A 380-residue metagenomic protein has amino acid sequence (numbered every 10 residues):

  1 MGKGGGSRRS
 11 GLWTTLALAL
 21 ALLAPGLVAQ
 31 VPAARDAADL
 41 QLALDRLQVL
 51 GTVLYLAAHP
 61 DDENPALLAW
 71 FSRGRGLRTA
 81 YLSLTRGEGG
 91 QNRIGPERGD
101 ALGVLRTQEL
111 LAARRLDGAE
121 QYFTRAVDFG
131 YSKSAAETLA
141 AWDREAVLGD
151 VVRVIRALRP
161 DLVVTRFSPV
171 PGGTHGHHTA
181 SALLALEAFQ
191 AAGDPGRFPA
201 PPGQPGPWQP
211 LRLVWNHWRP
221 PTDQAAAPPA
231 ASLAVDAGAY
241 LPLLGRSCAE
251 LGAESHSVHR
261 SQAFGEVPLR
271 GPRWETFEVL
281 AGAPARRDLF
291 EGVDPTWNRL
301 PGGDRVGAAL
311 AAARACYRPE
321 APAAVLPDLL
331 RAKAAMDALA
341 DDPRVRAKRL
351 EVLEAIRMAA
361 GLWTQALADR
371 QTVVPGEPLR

Functional and structural regions predicted by a protein language model:
M1-R9: N-terminal secretory signal peptides that target proteins for export/translocation
R8-G11, A135: Compositionally biased regions
W13-G26: Bacterial N-terminal signal peptides
Q30-F198, R219: Active-site beta-strand->loop->alpha-helix modules in alpha/beta enzyme cores, enriched in Gly/His/Asp(Glu)
V31, A191-W363: The feature marks non-catalytic terminal segments
A366-R370: Surface-exposed, proline-enriched loop/turn segments that connect beta strands in immunoglobulin-like
Q371-E377: Short, solvent-exposed loop/linker segments at the N-terminal edge of repeated beta-sheet extracellular domains
